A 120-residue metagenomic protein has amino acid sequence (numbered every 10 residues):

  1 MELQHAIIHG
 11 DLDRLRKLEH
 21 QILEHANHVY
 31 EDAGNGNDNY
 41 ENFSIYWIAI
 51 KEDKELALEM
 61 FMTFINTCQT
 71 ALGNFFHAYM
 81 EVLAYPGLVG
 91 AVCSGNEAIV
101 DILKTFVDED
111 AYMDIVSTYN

Functional and structural regions predicted by a protein language model:
M1-L3, N27-I48, N74-G90, M113-N120: Ankyrin-repeat boundary/"N-cap" motif
E2-H5, F106: Ankyrin-repeat-protein effector appendages
H9, E52, D101, S117-N120: Serine/threonine-rich, low-complexity intrinsically disordered segments
G10, E52-L56, G95: Ankyrin-repeat intra-repeat helix-capping/turn positions
R16-H25, E59-F76, D101-M113: Ankyrin repeat domain, specifically the short helix-to-loop turn at the C-terminus of the second helix of each repeat
G87, N96-I99: Long, mid-chain structured domain cores
